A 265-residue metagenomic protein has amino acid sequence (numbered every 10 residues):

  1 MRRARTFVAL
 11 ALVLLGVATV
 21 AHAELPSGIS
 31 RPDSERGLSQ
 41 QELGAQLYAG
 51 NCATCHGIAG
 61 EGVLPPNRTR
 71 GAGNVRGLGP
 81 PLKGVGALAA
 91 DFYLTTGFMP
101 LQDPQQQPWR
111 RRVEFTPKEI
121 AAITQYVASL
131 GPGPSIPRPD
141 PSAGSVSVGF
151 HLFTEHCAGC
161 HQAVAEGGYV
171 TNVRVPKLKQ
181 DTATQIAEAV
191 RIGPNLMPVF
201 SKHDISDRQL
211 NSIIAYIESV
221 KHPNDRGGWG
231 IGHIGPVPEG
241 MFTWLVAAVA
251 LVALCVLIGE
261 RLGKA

Functional and structural regions predicted by a protein language model:
M1-L10, S39, V237-A247, A265: N-terminal export and membrane-targeting signals
M1-S34: Hydrophobic secretory-pathway targeting helix
T19-E24, R112-I136, K202-K264: C-terminal capping alpha-helices of c-type cytochrome domains
G28-Q40, Q125-S147: Intrinsic disorder/low-complexity detector
L38-H56, A143-V164: Sequence/structural segment immediately N-terminal to covalent heme-attachment motifs in c-type and related
A49, C55-L64, K83-A87, T95 (+4 more regions): Detector for the c-type heme attachment site
E61-G62, L130-G144, A158-G159, A163-V173 (+4 more regions): Inter-heme linker and motif-flanking segments adjacent to c-type heme-binding CXXCH motifs in c-type cytochromes
A72-L130, N172-D225: Extracytoplasmic electron-transfer domains, predominantly the class I c-type cytochrome c fold
